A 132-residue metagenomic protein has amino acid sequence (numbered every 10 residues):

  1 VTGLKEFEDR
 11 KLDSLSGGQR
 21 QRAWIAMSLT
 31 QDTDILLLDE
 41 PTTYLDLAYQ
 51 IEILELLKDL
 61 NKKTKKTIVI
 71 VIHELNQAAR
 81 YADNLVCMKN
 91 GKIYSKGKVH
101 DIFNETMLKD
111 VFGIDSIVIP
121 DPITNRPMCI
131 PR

Functional and structural regions predicted by a protein language model:
V1-F7, D32: Conserved ABC ATPase "signature" region
K11-L15: Conserved ABC ATPase signature
L36-E40: Catalytic Walker B motif of ABC-type/P-loop ATPase nucleotide-binding domains
I51-K63: Helical segment within the ABC ATPase nucleotide-binding domain
I72-H73: H-loop/switch region of ABC-family ATPase nucleotide-binding domains
K109-R132: ABC ATPase nucleotide-binding domains
